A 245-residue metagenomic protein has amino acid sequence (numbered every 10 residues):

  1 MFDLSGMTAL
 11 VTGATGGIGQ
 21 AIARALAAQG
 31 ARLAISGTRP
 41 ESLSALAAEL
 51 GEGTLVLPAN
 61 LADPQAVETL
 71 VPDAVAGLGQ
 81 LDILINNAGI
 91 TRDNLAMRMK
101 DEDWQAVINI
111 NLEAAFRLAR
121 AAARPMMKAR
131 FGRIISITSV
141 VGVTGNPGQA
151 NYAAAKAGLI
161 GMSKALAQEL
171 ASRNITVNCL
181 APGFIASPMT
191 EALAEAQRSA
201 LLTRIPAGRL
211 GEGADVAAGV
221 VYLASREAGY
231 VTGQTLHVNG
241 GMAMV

Functional and structural regions predicted by a protein language model:
T15-G16: Conserved glycine-rich cofactor-binding loop
I85, A171, T176, V231-G233 (+1 more regions): Short, small/polar-rich loop/turn modules that mediate ligand/substrate recognition or access, typified
L95-A96, K100-I108, T190, L201: Substrate-binding pocket helix/loop in short-chain dehydrogenase/reductase
A119, A155, S163: Active-site helix of classical SDR
R124, Q168-S172, G229: Alpha-helical segment proximal to the catalytic Tyr-Lys
S139: Residue(s) in the substrate-gating loop at a strand-loop-helix junction that position the organic substrate next
T144-P147, V221, T232-V245: Short C-terminal tail/terminal secondary-structure segment of NAD(P)H-dependent dehydrogenase/reductase domains
